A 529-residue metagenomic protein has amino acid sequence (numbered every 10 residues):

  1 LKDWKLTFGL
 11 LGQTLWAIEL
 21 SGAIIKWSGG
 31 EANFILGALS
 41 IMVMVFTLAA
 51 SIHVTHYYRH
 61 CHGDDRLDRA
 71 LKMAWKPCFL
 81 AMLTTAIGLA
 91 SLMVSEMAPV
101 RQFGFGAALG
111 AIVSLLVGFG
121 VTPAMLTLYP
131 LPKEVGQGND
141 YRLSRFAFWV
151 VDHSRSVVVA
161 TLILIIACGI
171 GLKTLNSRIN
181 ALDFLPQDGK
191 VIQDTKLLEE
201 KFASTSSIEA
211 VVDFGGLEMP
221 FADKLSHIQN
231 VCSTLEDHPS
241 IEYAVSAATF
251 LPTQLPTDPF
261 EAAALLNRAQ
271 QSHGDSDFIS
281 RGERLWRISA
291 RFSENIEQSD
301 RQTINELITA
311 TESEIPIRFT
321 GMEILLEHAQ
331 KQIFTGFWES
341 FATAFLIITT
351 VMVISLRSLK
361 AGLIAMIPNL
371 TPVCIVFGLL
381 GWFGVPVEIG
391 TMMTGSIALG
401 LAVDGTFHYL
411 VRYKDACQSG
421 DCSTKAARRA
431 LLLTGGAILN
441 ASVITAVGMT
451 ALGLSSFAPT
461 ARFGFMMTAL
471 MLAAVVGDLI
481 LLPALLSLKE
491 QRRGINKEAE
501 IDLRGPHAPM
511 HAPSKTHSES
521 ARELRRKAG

Functional and structural regions predicted by a protein language model:
L1-N180, N295, E312-G529: Membrane-embedded transmembrane helical bundles of large multi-pass transporters/channels
A17, V191, K224-I228, D300-N305: Generic alpha-helical secondary structure
M82, E199-F202, D277-R281, I354-S355: Replace "in large, NTP-powered and nucleic-acid-processing enzymes" with "in large, NTP-powered factors and other
T84, S204-T205, G282-R284, S313: Short flexible coil/turn linkers enriched for glycine and charged/polar residues that connect secondary-structure
S154-S272: Juxtamembrane segments of multi-pass membrane proteins
K201, N230-S240, T303-P316, A426 (+1 more regions): Generic non-transmembrane alpha-helical segments
T205-A210, S240-F250, W286-S289, S299-Q302 (+2 more regions): Extracytoplasmic/periplasmic membrane-proximal domains and adjacent transmembrane bundles of envelope biogenesis
I208-M219, D275-T309, R318: A short beta-strand structural signal in non-transmembrane regions
